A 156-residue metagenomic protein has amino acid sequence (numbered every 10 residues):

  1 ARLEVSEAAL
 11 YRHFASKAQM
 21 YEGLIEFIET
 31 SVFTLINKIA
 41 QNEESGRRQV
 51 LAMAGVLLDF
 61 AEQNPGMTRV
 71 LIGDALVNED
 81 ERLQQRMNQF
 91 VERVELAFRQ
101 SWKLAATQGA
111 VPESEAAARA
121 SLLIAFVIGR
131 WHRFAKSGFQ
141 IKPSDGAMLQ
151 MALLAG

Functional and structural regions predicted by a protein language model:
R2, Q19-Q41, R48-D59, V70 (+3 more regions): Alpha-helical structural segments
E4-F14: Short hydrophobic/aromatic patch on the recognition helix
R12-H13, N42, D59-F60, F90 (+2 more regions): Histidine kinase transmitter module recognition
F14, I72-E79: Short helix-capping/turn signature of helix-turn-helix
K17, N42-G46, N64, E79 (+2 more regions): Short coil/turn helix-boundary motifs
F33, N37, L58, E62 (+4 more regions): Short amphipathic alpha-helical interface segments enriched in basic and hydrophobic/aromatic residues, used as
S45-Q49, E115-A118: A conserved beta-strand->loop->alpha-helix hinge within the catalytic CA
T68-G73, Q84, N88, A106-L153: Hydrophobic/aromatic-rich alpha-helical bundle segments in the mid-to-C-terminal region
